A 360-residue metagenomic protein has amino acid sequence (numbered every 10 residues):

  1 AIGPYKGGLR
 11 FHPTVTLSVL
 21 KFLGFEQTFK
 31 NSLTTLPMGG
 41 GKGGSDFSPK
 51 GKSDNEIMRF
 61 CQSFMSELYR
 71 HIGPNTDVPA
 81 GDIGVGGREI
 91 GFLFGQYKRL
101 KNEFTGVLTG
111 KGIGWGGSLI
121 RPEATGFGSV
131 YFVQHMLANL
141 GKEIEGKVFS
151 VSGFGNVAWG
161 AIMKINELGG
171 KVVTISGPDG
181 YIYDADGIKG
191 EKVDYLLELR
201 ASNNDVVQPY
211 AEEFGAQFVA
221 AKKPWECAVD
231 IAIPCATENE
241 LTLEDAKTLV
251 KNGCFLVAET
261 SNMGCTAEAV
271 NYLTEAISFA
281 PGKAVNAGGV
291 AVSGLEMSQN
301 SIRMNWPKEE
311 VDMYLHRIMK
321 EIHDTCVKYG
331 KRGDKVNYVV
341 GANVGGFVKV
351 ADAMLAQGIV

Functional and structural regions predicted by a protein language model:
A1-F22, E26-F29, P37, D46-F47 (+1 more regions): Generic N-terminal targeting/processing segments that precede catalytic cores or assembly contacts
K6, E56, R88-G95, L119 (+6 more regions): Short acidic, glycine/serine/threonine-rich loops at helix termini
F11, L20-L23, L93, S129-L137 (+4 more regions): Buried hydrophobic packing segments
N31-I144: Glycine/serine-rich phosphate-binding loop and adjoining beta1-alpha1 elements at the start of nucleotide-handling
T109-G112, G117-E226: Glycine-rich phosphate/diphosphate-binding loop of Rossmann-like nucleotide-binding domains
M136-L137, V250-V360: Adenosine-phosphate binding glycine-rich loop
G180-F279, A284: Rossmann-like adenosine-cofactor binding region
